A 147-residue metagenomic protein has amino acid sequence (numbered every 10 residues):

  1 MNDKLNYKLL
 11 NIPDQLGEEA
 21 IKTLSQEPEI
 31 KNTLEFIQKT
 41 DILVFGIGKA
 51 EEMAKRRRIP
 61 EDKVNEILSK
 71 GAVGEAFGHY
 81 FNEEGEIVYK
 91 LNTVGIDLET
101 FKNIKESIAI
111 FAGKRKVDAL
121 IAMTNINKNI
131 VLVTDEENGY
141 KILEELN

Functional and structural regions predicted by a protein language model:
M1-N147: Conserved phosphate- and dinucleotide-binding cores of soluble alpha/beta proteins, encompassing both enzyme active
